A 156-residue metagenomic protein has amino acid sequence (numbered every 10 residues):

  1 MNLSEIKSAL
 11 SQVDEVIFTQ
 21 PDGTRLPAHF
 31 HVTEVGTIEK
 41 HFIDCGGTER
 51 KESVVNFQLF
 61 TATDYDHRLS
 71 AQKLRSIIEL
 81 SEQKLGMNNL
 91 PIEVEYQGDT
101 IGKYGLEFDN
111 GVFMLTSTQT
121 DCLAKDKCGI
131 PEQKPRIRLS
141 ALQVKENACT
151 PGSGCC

Functional and structural regions predicted by a protein language model:
M1-S4, A62-N89: Charged, amphipathic alpha-helical segments and their flanking helix caps
S4-E34: Small/polar-rich, solvent-exposed N-terminal microdomains that initiate assembly or binding
L26-T48: Short, solvent-exposed beta-alpha or beta-beta edge segments that form flexible loop/patches at the rim of ligand
P27-H29, R50-V54, M87-N89: Short connector loops at helix/strand junctions that flank enzyme active sites, especially segments positioning acidic
H41-R50, Y65-R75, P91-E93, G102-K103: Classical cleavable N-terminal Sec signal peptides
K51-D64: Short glycine-rich, basic-tinged beta-strand/loop micro-motifs
S76, L80-Q133: Helix-rich interaction surfaces within compact, conserved domain-sized segments that mediate assembly or partner
T120-C156: Cysteine-cluster motifs in flexible loop/terminal segments that predominantly coordinate metals
